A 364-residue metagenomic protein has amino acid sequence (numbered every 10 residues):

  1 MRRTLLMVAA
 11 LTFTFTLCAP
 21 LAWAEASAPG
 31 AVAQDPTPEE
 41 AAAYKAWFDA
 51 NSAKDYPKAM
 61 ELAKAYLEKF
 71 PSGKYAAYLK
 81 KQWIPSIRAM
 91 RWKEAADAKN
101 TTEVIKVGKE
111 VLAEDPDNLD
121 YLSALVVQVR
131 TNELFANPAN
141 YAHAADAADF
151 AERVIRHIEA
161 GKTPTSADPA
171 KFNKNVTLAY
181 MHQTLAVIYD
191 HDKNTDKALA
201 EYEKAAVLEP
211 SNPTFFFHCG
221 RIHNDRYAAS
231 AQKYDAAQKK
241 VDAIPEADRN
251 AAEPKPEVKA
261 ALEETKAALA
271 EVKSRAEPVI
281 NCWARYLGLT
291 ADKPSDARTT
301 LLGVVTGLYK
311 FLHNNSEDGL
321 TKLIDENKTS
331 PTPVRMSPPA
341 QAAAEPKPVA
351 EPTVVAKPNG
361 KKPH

Functional and structural regions predicted by a protein language model:
V8-P20: Bacterial N-terminal signal peptides
L21-A98: N-terminal leader/linker segments that initiate helical-solenoid repeat arrays
A24-A31, E61-A77, V104-G108, V154-K171 (+1 more regions): Repeat-mediated protein-protein interaction surfaces in helical alpha-solenoids
F48, K93, V127, Q183 (+3 more regions): Residue-level recognition of tetratricopeptide repeat
K54-P57, A77-Y78, S86, M90-T102 (+4 more regions): Short coil/linker segments at helix-helix boundaries
E68-Q82, V111-Y121, I158-V176, A205-P213 (+2 more regions): Short solvent-exposed coil/turn linkers within tandem alpha-helical repeat scaffolds
L79-W83, M90, A124-L125, T184 (+1 more regions): Canonical tetratricopeptide repeat
T163-T165, N250-A252, P256-K266, A270 (+1 more regions): Terminal, low-structured helical/coil segments at or just beyond the last alpha-helical repeat
